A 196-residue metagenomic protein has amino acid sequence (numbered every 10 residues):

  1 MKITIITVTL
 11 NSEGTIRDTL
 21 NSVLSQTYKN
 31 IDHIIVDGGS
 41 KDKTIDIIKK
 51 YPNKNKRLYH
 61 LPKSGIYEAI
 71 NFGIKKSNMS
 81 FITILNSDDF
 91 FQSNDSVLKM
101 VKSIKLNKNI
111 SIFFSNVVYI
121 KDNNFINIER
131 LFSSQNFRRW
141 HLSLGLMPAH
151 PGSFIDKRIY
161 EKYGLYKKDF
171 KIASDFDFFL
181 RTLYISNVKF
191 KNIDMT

Functional and structural regions predicted by a protein language model:
M1-T4, D32, D177: Cell-envelope/extracellular polymer assembly enzymes that use nucleotide-activated donors
N11-S25: Short, well-formed alpha-helical segments that are part of the catalytic scaffolds of diverse glycosyltransferases
N30-G39, Y59-H60: Short beta-strand/loop segment that forms part of the nucleotide-sugar
D37-D46, N86: A conserved acidic beta->alpha catalytic loop
H60-S77: Glycine-rich, basic loop-to-helix element that forms the pyrophosphate-binding segment of sugar-nucleotide handling
I82: Short aromatic/hydrophobic "clamp" motif used to bind/position activated sugar donors
N94-N127: Conserved donor NDP-sugar-binding/catalytic core segment of glycosyltransferases
L131-T196: Conserved nucleotide-sugar donor-binding catalytic segment
